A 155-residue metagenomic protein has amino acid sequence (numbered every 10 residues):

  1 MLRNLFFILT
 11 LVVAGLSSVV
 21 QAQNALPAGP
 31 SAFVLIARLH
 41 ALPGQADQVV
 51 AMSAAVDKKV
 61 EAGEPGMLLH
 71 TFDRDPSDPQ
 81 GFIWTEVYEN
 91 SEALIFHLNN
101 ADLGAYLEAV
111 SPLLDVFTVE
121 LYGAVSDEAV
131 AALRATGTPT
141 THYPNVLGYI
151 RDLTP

Functional and structural regions predicted by a protein language model:
M1-N4: Positively charged n-region of N-terminal signal peptides that target proteins for export
F6-G15: Bacterial N-terminal signal peptides
L16-F82, E89-N99, P112-P155: Short S/T/G/P-rich N-terminal loop/turn motif that feeds into the first structured element of a domain
Y106-V110: Amphipathic alpha-helical coiled-coil segments
